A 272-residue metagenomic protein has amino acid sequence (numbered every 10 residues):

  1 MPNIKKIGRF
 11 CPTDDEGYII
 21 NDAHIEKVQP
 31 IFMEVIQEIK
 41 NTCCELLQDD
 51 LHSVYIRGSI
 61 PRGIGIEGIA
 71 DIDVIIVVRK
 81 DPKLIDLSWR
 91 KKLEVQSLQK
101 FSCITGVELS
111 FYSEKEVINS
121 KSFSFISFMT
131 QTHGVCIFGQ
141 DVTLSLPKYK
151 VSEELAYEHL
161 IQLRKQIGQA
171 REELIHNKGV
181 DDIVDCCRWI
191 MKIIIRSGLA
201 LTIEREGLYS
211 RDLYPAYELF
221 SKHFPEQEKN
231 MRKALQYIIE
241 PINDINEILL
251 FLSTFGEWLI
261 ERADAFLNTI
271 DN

Functional and structural regions predicted by a protein language model:
M1-P2, T42: Long, contiguous juxta-domain segments that are non-catalytic but functionally important
P2-K6, V142-N272: Conserved nucleotidyltransferase catalytic core and NTase-mimicking acidic/glycine-rich helix/loop elements in nucleic
N3-I31, I85-L87, K91-D185: Conserved NTP/Mg2+-binding pocket subregion across the NTase superfamily
K27-H52: Short, contiguous, helix-prone interaction/anchoring segments in small proteins
E34-T42, K92-Q96, T254: Long, highly charged amphipathic alpha-helices
C43-S53, F101-T105, Q227: Short secondary-structure junctions
Y55-K91, E108-F111: Catalytic metal-binding acidic patch
P82, L98, S102, L199 (+1 more regions): Hydrophobic/aromatic-lined pockets within catalytic cores
